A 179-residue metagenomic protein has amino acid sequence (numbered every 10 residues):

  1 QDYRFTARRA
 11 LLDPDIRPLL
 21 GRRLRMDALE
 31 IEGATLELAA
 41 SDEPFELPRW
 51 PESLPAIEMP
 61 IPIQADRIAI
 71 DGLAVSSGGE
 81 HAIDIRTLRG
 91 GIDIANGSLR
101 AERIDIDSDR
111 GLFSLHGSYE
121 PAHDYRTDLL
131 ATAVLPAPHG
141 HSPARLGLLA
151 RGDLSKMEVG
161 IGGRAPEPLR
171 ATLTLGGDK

Functional and structural regions predicted by a protein language model:
Q1-D2, L19, T172-K179: Short, intrinsically disordered, charge-balanced linker/junction segments flanking boundaries in proteins
Q1-G97, S108, P121-A122: Secondary-structure transition motifs
Y3, H81, D109-F113, S142 (+1 more regions): Short acidic/polar mixed-charge low-complexity motifs
R9-D13, T87-R89, S114, R145-G147 (+1 more regions): Membrane-embedded beta-strand positions in outer-membrane beta-barrel channels/transporters
D27-E37, R67-A69, G91-D93, S98-G162 (+1 more regions): Small-residue helix/turn framework positions
A40, R49, A56-M59, A137 (+3 more regions): Generic detector of low-complexity/intrinsically disordered segments and short hydrophobic N-terminal stretches
P44-P48, L73-A74, R103-D105, G163-P166 (+1 more regions): Short, mixed-charge, low-aromatic patches
